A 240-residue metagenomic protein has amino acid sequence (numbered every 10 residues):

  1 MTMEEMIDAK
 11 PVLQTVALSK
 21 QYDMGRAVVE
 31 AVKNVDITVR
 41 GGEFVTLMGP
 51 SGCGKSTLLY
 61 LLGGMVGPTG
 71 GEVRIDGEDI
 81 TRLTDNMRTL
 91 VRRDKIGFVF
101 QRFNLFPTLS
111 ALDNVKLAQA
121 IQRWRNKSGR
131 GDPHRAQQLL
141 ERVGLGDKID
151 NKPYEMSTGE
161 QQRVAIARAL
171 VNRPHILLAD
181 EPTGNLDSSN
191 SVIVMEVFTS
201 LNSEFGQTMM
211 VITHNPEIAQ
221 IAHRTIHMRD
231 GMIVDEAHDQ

Functional and structural regions predicted by a protein language model:
M1-Q21, D235-Q240: ABC-family P-loop ATPase nucleotide-binding domain
P11-M228: ABC family nucleotide-binding domain
M87, M232, Q240: Residue-level detector of flexible, active-site-proximal loop/helix-junction positions within diverse enzyme catalytic
T225-A237: H-loop (His-switch) and adjacent beta-strand-loop-beta switch element of ABC-type ATPase nucleotide-binding domains
